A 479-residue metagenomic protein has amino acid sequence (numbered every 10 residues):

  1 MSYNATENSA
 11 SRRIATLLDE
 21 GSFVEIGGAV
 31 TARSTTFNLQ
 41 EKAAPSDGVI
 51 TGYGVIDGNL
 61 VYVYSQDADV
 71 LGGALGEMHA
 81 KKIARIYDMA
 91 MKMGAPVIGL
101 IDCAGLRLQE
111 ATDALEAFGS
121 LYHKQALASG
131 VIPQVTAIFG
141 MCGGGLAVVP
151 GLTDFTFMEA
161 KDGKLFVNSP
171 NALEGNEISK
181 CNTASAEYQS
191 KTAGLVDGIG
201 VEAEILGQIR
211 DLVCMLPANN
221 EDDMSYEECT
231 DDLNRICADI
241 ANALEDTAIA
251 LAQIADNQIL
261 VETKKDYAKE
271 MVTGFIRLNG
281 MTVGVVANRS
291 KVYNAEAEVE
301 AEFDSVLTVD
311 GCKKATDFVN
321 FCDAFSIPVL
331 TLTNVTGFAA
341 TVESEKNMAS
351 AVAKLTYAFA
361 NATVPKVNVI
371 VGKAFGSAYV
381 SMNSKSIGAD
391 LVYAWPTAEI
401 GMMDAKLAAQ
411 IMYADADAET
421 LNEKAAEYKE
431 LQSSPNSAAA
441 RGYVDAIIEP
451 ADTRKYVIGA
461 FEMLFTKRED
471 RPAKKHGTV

Functional and structural regions predicted by a protein language model:
M1-V479: Ligand-binding clefts of soluble mixed alpha/beta catalytic domains
